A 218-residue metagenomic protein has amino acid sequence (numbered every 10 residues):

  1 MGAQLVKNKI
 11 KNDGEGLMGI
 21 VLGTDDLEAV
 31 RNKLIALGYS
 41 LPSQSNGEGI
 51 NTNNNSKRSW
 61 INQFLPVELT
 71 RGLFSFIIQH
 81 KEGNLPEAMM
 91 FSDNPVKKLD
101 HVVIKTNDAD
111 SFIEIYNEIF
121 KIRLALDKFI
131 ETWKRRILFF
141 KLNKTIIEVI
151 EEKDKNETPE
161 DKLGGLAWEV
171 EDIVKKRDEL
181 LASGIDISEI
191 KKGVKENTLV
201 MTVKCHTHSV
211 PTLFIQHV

Functional and structural regions predicted by a protein language model:
M1-L37, K98-N107, N156-S183, M201-K204: Vicinal oxygen chelate
N8-N12, I20, P42-N46, K97-H101 (+6 more regions): Short, surface-exposed linear patches
V21-L22, N84-I150: Surface-exposed interaction/gating patches
E28-P95, L138-L142, W168, L181-V218: Vicinal oxygen chelate
I130-T132, E157, G193-K195: A short beta-turn/loop motif at secondary-structure boundaries
K134, K162, N197: Exposed loop/turn and edge beta-strand positions of beta-sandwich/beta-sheet ligand-binding modules
